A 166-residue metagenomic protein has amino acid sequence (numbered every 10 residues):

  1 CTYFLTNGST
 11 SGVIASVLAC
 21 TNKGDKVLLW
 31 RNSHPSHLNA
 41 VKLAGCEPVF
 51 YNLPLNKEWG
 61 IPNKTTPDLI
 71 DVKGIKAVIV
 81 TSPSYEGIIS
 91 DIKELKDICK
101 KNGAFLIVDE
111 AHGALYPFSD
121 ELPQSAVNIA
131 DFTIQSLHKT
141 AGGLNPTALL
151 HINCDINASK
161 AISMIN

Functional and structural regions predicted by a protein language model:
F4: A short glycine-rich, hydrophobically flanked beta-strand micro-motif that places a catalytic Asp/Glu for divalent metal
N7-N166: Conserved PLP-enzyme active-site core in the AAT-like
